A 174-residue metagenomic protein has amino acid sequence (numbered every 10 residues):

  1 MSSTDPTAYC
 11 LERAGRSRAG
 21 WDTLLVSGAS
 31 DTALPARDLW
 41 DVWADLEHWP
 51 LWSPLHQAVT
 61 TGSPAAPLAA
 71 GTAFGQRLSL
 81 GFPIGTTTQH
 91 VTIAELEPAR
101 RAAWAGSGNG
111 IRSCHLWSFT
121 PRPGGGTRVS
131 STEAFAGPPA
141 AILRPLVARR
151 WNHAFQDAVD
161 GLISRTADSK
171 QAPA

Functional and structural regions predicted by a protein language model:
M1-A66, A174: Hydrophobic ligand-binding cavity/cleft-lining segments
S3, D31, T61-N109, G161-A174: Glycine-rich portal/gate segments that line the openings of hydrophobic small-molecule binding cavities
D5-Y9, G20, A105-D157, P173: Beta-strand/loop substructures that line and gate deep hydrophobic ligand-binding cavities in soluble
R18, A65-A66, I93-A94, S118-P121: Short secondary-structure boundary/capping segments
T23-D31, A73, T88, R101 (+2 more regions): Intrinsic-disorder/low-complexity, polar/charged segments enriched in Ser/Thr/Lys/Arg/Asp/Glu/Gln
A33, W52, L96-E97, R122: A short, compositionally biased micro-patch
R37-D41, G124, D160, S164: Replace "anionic and nucleotidyl ligands
Q57-P67, G71, F119, V129-A136: Short, charge- and proline-biased low-complexity linear segments that act as flexible interaction/docking motifs
